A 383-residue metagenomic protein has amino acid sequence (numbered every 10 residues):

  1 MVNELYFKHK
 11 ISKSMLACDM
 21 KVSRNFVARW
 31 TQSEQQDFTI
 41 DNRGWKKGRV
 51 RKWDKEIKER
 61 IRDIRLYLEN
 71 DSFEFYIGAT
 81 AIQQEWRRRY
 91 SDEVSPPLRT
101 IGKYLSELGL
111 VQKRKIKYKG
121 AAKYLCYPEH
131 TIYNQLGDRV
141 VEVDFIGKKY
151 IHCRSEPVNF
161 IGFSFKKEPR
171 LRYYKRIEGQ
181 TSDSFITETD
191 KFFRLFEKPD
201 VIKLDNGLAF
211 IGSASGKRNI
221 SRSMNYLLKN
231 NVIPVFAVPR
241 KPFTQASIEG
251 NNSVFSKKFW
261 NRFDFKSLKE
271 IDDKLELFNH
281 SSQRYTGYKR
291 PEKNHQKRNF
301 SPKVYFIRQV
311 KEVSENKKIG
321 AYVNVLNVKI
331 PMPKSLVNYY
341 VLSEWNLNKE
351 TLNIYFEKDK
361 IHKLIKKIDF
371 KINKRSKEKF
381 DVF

Functional and structural regions predicted by a protein language model:
M1-Q35: Double-stranded DNA-binding cores of transcription factors and transposases
V2, L16, V27-W30, I61 (+9 more regions): Mobile genetic element proteins and their domesticated derivatives, centered on retroelements and DNA transposons
F38-D138, V143, H295-Q296: Basic, flexible linker segments flanking DNA-binding modules in nucleic acid-interacting mobile-element proteins
K103-S164, E168-L171, D183-E188, L195-E197 (+1 more regions): Mobile-element integrase/transposase regions, centering on the N-terminal DNA-binding/Zn-coordinating module
S155-N159, R170, E178-I220, M224: Active-site-proximal cofactor/substrate-binding loop regions of enzyme domains
L204-D205, A214-K257, I271-D272, E276: RNase H-like two-metal-ion nuclease catalytic core shared by retroviral integrases and related mobile-element nucleases
V238-P239, K258-D273, V328-K334: Short, solvent-exposed helix-loop connector elements
N279-F383: C-terminal, beta-rich DNA-binding module of retroviral/retroelements integrases
